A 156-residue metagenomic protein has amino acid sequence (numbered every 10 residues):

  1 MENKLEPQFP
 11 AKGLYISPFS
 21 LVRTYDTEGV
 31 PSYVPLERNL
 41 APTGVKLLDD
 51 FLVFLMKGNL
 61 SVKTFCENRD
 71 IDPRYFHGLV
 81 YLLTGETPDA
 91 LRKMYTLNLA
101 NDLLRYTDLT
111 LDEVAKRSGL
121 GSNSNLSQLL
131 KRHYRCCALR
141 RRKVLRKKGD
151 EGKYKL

Functional and structural regions predicted by a protein language model:
M1-Y75, Y81-L83, T87, L104-Q128 (+2 more regions): Alpha-helical bundle regulatory/interaction domains
D89-M94: Short, basic-rich loop-to-helix N-cap that marks the start of a DNA-contacting helix
